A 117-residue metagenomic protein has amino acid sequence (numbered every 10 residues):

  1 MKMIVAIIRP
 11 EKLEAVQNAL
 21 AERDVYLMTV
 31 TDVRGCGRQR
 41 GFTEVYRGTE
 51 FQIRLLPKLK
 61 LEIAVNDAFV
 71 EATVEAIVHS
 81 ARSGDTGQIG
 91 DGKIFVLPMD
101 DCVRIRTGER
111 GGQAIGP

Functional and structural regions predicted by a protein language model:
M1-P117: Positively charged, small/polar-rich N-terminal and surface patches that mediate targeting and assembly and bind
